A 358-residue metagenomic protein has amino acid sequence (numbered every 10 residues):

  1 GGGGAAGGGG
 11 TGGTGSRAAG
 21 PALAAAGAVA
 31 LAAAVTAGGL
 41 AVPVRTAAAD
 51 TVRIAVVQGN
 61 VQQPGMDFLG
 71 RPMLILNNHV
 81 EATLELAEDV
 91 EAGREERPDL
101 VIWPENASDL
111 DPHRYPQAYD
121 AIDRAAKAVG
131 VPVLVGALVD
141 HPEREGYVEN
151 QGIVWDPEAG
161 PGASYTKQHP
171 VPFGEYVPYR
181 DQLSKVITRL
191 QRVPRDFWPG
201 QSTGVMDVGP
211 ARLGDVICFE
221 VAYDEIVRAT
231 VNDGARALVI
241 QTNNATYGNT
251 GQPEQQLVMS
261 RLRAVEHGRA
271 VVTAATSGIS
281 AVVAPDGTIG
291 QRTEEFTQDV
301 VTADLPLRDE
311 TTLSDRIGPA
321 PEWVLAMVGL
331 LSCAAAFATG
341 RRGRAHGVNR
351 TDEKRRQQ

Functional and structural regions predicted by a protein language model:
G1-Q358: Enzyme catalytic cores with a strong preference for nitrogen-chemistry domains
